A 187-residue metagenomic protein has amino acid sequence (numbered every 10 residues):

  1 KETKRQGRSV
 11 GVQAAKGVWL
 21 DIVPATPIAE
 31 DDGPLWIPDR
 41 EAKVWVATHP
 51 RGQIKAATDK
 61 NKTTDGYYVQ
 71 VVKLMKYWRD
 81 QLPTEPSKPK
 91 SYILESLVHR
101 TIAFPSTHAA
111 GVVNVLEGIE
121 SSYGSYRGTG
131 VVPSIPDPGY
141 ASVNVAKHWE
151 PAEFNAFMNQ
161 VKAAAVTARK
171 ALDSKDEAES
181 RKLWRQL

Functional and structural regions predicted by a protein language model:
K1-W36: Conserved catalytic core of two-metal-ion nucleotidyltransferases
I22-Q70: Acidic/Ser/Thr-rich, low-complexity mid-to-C-terminal regulatory regions of eukaryotic proteins
Y67-E177: Conserved nucleotidyltransferase catalytic core and NTase-mimicking acidic/glycine-rich helix/loop elements in nucleic
E177-L187: Charge-biased C-terminal accessory regions appended to nucleic-acid-, cytoskeletal NTPase
